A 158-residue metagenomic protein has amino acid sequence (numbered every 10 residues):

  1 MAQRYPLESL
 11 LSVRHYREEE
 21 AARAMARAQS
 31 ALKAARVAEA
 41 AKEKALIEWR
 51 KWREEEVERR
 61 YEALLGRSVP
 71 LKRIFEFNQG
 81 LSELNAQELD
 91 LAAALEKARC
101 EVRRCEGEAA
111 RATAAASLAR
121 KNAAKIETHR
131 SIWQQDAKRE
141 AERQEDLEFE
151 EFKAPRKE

Functional and structural regions predicted by a protein language model:
M1-E158: Charge-rich amphipathic alpha-helical interaction elements
